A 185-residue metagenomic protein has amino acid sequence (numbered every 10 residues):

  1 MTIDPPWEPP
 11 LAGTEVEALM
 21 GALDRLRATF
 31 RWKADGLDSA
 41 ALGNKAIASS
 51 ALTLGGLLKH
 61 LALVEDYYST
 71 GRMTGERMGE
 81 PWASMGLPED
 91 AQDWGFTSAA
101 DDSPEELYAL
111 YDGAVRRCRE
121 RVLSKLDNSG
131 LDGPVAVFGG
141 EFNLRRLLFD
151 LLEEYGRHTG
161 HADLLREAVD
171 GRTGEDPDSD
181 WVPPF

Functional and structural regions predicted by a protein language model:
T2-P9, V16-A91, G133-F185: Short, contiguous alpha-helical
P6-G13, E17-M20, S98-E105, A109: Charge-dense, low-complexity intrinsically disordered segments
A91-V135, N143-G156: Acidic/histidine-rich alpha-helical segments that form the ligand environment of transition-metal centers
